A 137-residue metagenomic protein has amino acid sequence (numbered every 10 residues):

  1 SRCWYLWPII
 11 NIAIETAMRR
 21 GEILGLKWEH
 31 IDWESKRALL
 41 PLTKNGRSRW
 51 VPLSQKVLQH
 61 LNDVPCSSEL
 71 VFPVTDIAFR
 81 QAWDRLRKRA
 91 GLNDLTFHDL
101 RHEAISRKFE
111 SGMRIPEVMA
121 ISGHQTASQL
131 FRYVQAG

Functional and structural regions predicted by a protein language model:
S1, G21, E34-S67: Basic, Lys/Arg-rich DNA-contacting stretches centered on the C-terminal catalytic core of tyrosine recombinase systems
S1-R20, L24, E34, K44-N45 (+1 more regions): Basic, Lys/Arg- and aromatic-enriched nucleic-acid-binding interface segment
L6-W7, D76-F79, N93-G112: Short basic/aromatic active-site micro-motif
I9, A13, R87, K108-F109: Short helix-to-turn junction characteristic of helix-turn-helix DNA-binding domains, especially the helix
E22-L24, L95-T96, I105, G112-G123 (+1 more regions): Active-site-proximal segment of tyrosine recombinases
L42-G46, K56-L58, I77-A78, I115 (+1 more regions): Catalytic-site neighborhood detector that most strongly recognizes the C-terminal catalytic loop/helix of tyrosine
P52-N93: Active-site/catalytic core of tyrosine-dependent DNA strand-transfer enzymes
